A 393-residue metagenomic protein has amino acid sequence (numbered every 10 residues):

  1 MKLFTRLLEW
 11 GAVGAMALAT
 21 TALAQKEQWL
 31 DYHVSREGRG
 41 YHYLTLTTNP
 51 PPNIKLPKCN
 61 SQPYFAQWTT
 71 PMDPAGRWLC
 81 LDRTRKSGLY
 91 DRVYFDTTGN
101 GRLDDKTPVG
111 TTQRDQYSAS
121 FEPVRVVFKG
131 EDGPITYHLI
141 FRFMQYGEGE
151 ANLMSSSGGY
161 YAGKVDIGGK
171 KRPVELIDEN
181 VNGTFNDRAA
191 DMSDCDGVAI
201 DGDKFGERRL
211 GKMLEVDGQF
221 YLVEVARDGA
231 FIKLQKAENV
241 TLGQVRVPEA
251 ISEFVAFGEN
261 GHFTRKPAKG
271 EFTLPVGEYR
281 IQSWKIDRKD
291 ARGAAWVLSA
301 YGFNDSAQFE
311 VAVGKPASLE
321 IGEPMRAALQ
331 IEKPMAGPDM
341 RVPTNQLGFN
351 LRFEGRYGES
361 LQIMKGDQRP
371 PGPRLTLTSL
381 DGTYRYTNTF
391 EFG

Functional and structural regions predicted by a protein language model:
M1-A12: Bacterial N-terminal signal peptides that target proteins for export
V13-L23: Hydrophobic h-region of N-terminal signal peptides that target proteins for export in Gram-negative bacteria
A24-N260, K266-L380, Y386-G393: Calcium-binding acidic motifs and repeat modules
